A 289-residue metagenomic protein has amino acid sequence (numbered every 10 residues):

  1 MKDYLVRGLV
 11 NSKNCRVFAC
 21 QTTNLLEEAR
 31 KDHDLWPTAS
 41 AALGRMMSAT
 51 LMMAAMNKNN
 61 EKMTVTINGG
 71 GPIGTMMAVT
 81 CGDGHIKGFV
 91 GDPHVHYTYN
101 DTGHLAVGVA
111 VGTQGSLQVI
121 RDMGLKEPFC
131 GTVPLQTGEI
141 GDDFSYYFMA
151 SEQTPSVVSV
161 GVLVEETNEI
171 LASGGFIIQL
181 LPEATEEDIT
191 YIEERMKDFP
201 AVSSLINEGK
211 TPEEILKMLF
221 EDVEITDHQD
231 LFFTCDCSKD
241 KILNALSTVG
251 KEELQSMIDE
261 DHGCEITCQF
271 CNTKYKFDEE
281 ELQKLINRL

Functional and structural regions predicted by a protein language model:
M1-I225: Interaction interfaces in information-processing and related assembly proteins
M196-L289: Cys/His-clustered metal-coordination modules, chiefly Zn-binding fingers
